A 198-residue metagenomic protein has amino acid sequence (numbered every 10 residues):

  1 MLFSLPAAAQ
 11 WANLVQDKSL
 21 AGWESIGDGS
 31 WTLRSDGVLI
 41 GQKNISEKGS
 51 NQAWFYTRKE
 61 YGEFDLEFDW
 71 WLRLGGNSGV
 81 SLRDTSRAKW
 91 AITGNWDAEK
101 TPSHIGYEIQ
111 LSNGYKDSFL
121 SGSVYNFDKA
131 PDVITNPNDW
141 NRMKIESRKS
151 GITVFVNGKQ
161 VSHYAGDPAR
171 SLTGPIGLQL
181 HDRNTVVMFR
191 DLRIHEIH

Functional and structural regions predicted by a protein language model:
S4-P6: N-terminal signal peptide c-region/cleavage motif recognized by signal peptidases
A9-H198: Carbohydrate-interacting regions of secretory-pathway proteins
